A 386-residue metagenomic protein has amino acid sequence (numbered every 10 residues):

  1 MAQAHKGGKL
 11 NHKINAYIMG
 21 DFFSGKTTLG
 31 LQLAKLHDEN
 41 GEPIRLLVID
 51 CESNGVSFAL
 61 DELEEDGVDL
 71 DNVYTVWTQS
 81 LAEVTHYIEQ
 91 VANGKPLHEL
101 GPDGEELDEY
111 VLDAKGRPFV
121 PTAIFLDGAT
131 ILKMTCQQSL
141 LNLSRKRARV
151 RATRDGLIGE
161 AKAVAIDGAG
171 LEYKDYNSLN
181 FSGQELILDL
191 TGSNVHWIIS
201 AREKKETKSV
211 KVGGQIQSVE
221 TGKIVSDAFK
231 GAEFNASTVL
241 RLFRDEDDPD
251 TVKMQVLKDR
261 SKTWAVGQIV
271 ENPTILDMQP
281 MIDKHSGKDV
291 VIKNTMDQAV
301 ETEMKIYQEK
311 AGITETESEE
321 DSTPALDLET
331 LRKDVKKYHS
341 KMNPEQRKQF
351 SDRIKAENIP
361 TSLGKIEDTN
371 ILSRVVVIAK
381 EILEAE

Functional and structural regions predicted by a protein language model:
A2-K9, K13, Y17-G20, S24-K26 (+7 more regions): Interfaces that engage single-stranded nucleic acids at replication/repair/recombination sites
L29-Q32, Y87, L132-T135, L186-D189 (+2 more regions): Alpha-helical scaffold elements adjacent to nucleotide-binding pockets in ATP/GTP-utilizing enzyme cores
K35-V48, S53: Post-Walker A helix-loop "phosphate-sensing" segment adjacent to the P-loop in P-loop NTPases
L46-V48, N72-T75, V239-R241: Conserved beta-strand scaffold positions in the cores of enzyme catalytic domains, especially in NTP/NDP-utilizing
S57-L126, I131-T135, L140-R145: Conserved nucleotide-sensing/catalytic segment adjacent to the nucleotide-binding pocket in NTP-handling enzymes
F119-D227: P-loop NTPase motor core
L188-L276: Phosphate-binding/switch region of NTP-binding enzymes
D247, Q268-T295: Long, contiguous interaction/recruitment modules in multidomain scaffold/adaptor proteins
